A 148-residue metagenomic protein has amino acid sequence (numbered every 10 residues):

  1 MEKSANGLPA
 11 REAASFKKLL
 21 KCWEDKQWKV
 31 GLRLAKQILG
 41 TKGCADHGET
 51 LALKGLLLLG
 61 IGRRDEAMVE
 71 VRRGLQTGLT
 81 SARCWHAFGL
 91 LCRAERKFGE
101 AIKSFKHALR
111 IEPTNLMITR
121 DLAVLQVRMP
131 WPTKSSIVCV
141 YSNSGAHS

Functional and structural regions predicted by a protein language model:
G40, R72-Q76, K106-R110, N143-S144: Conserved structural position within tetratricopeptide repeats
G43-A45, L79, P113, A146-H147: Short coil turns that delineate tetratricopeptide repeat
